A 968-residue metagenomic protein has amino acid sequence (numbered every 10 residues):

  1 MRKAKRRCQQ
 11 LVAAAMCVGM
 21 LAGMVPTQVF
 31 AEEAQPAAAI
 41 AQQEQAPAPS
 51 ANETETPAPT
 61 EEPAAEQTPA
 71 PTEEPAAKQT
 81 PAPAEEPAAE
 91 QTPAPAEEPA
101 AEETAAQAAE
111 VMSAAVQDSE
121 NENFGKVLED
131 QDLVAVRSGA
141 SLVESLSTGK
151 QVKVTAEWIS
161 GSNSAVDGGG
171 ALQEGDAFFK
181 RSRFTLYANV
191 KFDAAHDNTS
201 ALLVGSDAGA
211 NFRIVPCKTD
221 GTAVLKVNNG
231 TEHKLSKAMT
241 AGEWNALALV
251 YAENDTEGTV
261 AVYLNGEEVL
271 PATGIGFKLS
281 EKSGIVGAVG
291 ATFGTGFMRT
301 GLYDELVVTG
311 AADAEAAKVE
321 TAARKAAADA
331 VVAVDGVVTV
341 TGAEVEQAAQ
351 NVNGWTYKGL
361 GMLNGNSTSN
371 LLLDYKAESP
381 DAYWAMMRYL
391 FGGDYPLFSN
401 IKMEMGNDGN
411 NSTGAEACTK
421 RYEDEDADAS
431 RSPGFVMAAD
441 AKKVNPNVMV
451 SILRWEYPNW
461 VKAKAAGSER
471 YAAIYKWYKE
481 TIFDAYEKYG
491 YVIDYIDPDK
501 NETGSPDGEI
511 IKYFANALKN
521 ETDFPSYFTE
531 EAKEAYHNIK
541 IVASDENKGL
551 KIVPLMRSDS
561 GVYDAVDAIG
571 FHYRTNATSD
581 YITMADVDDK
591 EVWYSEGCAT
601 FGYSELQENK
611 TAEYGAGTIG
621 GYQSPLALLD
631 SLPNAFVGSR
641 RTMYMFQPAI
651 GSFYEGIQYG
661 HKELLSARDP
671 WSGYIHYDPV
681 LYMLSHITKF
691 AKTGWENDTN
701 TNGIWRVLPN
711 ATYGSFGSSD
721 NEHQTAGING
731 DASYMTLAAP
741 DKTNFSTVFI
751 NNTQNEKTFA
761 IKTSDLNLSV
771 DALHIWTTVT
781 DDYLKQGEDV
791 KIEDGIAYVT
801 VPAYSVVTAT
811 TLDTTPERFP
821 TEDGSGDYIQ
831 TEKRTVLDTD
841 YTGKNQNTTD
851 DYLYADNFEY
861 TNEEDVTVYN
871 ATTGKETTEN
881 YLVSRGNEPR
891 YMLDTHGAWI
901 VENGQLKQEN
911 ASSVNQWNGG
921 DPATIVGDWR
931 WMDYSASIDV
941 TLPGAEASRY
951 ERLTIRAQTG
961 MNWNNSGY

Functional and structural regions predicted by a protein language model:
V152, A156-F184, H233-A238, G919-R930: Short surface loop/edge beta-strand patches of beta-sandwich-type extracellular domains that form ligand-contact sites
G161-V224, D255, F297, V308-A317 (+1 more regions): Extracellular glycan-recognition modules
K180-L186, V190-A210, N910-Y968: Secretory/extracellular carbohydrate-interaction modules and structurally similar beta-sandwich "look-alikes"
V224-A246: Short, aromatic/His-centered strand-loop micro-motif at the edge of beta-sheets
A272-L302: Flexible glycan-contacting loops in extracellular carbohydrate-active proteins
V331-D494, P498, P506-G508, K512 (+1 more regions): N-terminal catalytic cores of secreted or lumenal carbohydrate-active enzymes
Y594-S718: Aromatic/acidic polysaccharide-binding cleft in carbohydrate-active enzymes
R706-S769, Y804: Carbohydrate-binding surface patches
